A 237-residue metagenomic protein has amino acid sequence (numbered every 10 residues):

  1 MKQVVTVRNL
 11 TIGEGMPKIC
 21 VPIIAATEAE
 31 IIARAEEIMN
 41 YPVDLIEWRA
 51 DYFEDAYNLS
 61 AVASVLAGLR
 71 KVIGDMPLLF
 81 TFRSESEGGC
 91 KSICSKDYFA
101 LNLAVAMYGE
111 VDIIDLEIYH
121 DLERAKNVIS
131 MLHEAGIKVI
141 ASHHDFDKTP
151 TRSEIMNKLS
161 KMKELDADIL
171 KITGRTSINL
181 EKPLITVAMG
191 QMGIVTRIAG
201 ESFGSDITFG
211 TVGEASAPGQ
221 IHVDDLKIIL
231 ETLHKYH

Functional and structural regions predicted by a protein language model:
M1-K2, H237: Eukaryotic N-terminal low-complexity, Ser/Thr- and Lys/Arg-rich leader segments that predominantly function as
K2-V4, G13-E134, H143-P150: Active-site beta->alpha loop and helix N-cap motifs at the rims of alpha/beta catalytic domains
R8-L10: A generic local secondary-structure boundary/capping motif
I113, I118-H237: Catalytic alpha/beta core domains of metabolic enzymes, predominantly
